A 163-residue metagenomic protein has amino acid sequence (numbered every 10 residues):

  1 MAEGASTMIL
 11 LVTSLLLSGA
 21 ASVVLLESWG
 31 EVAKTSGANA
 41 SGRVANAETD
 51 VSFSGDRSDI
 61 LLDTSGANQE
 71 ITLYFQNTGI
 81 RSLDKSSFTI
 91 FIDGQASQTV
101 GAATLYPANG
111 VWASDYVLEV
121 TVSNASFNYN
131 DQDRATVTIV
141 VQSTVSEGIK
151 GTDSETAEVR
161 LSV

Functional and structural regions predicted by a protein language model:
M1-W29: N-terminal single-pass transmembrane signal-anchor helix
S28-V163: N-terminal export/assembly leader peptides and their processing motifs that target proteins to secretory
